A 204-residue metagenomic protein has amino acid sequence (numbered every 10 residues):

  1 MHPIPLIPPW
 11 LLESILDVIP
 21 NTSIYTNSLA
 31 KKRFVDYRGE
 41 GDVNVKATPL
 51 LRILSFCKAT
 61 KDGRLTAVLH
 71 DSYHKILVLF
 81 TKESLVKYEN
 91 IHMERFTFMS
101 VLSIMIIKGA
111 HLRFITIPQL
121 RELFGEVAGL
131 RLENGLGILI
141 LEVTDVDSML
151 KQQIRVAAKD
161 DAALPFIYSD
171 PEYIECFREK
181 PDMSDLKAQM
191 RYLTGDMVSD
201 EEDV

Functional and structural regions predicted by a protein language model:
M1-A59: Eukaryotic proteins' extreme N-terminal regulatory segments
N44-E89: OB-fold (S1/OB) nucleic-acid-binding surfaces
S55-C57, D71-Y73, F80-S84, S103 (+2 more regions): Residues that form ligand- and interface-recognition hot spots within folded domains
F80-E94, Y173-I174, R191: Short interface patches used for recognition in eukaryotic signaling and trafficking proteins
K87-K108: Short nucleic-acid-contacting surface segments enriched for D/E, G, S/T with interspersed K/R
R113-L123: Short, Lys/Arg- and Gly-enriched loop/turn segments at beta-strand edges
G125-C176: Short peripheral tails and domain-boundary helices/loops at the edges of structured domains
I154-V204: Eukaryotic intrinsically disordered, low-complexity regulatory regions
